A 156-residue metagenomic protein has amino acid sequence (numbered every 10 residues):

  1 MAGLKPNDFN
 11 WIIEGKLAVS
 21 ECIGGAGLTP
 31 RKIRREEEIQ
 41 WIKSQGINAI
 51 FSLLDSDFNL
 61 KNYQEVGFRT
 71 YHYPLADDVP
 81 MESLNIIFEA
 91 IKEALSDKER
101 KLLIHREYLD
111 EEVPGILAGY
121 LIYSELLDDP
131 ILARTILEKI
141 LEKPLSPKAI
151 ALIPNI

Functional and structural regions predicted by a protein language model:
M1-L103, I116-I156: Cys-dependent protein tyrosine phosphatase-like superfamily
R106: Conserved S/T- and glycine-rich ATP-binding loop of Class I adenylate-forming
D110-I116: Glycine-rich nucleophile elbow surrounding the catalytic serine of serine-hydrolase chemistry
